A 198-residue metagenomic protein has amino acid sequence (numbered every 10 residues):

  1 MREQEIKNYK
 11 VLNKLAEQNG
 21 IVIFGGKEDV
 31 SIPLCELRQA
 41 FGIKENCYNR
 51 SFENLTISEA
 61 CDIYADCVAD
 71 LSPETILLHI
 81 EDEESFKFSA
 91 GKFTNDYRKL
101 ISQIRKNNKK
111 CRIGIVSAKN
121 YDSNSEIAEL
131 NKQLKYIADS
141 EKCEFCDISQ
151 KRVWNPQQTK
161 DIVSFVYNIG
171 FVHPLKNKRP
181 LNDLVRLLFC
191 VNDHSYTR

Functional and structural regions predicted by a protein language model:
M1-E5, V163-R198: Conserved catalytic region of serine esterases and O-acyltransferases that act on ester linkages in lipids
R2, Q18-E36, F52-L55: Catalytic nucleophile-elbow at a beta strand-turn-alpha helix junction centered on a G-D-S/GDSL motif, marking
G20, T75-L77, R112: Structural motif
V30-L37, G42, E59-N95, A118-Y121: Oxyanion-hole/transition-state-stabilizing segment in secreted/luminal serine hydrolases and related acyltransferases
I43-E59: A short beta-strand-loop structural module common to alpha/beta enzyme folds
G91-L100, I127-K132: Charged helix-capping and loop-helix junction motifs
N107-I113: A short helix->loop->beta-strand "cap" motif at the edges of active sites that frequently abuts
N120-K151, N155-T159: Substrate-gating cap/lid alpha-helix
